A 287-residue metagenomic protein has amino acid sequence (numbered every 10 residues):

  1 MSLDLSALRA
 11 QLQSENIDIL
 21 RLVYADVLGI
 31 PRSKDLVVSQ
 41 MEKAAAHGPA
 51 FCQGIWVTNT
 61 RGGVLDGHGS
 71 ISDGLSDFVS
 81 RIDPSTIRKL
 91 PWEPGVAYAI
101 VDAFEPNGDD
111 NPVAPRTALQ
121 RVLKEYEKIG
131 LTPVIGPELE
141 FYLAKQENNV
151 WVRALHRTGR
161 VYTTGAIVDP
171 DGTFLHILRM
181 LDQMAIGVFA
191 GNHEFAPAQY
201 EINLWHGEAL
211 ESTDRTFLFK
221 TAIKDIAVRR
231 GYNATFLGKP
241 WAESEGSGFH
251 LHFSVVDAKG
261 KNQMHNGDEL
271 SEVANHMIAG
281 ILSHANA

Functional and structural regions predicted by a protein language model:
M1-A190: ATP/Mg2+-dependent ligation/transfer catalytic cores
L22-A25, A144, G191, W205 (+2 more regions): Generic beta-strand/beta-sheet core signal
P94-V96, G136, F195-P197, G246-H250: Short, solvent-exposed loop/turn segments at the edges of secondary structure
A99-E105, Y200-H206, F253: Short, hydrophobic beta-strand segments
L139-L143, E194-I202: Short, conserved phosphate-binding/catalytic loop or strand-edge motifs used in phosphoryl-/nucleotidyl-transfer
A154-T164, P197-S212, W241-G246, G260-Q263: Active-site-proximal beta-alpha loop/turn segments in soluble metabolic enzymes
A166-P170, F174-V188, I202-A209, K220 (+2 more regions): Accessory "access/gating" subregions that flank catalytic or transport cores
E211, T216, K220-A287: Glycine-rich anion/phosphate-binding loop at the beta-strand->alpha-helix junction
